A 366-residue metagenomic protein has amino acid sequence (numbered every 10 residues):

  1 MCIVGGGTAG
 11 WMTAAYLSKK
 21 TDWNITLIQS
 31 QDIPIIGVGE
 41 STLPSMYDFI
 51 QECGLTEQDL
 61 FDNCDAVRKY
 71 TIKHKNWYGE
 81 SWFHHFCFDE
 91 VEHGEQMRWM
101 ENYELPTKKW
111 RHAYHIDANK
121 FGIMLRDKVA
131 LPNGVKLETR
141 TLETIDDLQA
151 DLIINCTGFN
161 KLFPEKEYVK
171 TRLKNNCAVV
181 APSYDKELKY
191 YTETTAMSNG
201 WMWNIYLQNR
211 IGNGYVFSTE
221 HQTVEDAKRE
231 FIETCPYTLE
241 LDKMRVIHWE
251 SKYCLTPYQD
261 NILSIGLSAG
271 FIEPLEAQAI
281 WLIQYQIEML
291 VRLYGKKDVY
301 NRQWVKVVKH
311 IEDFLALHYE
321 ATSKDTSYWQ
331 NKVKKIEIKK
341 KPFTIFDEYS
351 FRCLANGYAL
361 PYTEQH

Functional and structural regions predicted by a protein language model:
M1-G7: Beta1/beta-strand and adjacent pyrophosphate-binding region of the FAD-binding site in flavoprotein oxidoreductases
G10-W11: N-terminal Rossmann-fold NAD(P) dinucleotide-binding loop
S18-V38: Glycine-rich FAD pyrophosphate-binding loop
I35-T107: Dinucleotide-binding Rossmann-like beta1-alpha1 core, especially the glycine-rich loop that anchors the ADP
A113-T234, I287: Predominantly flavin-linked oxidoreductase catalytic cores and closely associated redox partners
Q208, F217-Y319: FAD/FMN-dependent oxidoreductases across multiple families
R292-H366: Long, low-complexity C-terminal extensions of enzymes
